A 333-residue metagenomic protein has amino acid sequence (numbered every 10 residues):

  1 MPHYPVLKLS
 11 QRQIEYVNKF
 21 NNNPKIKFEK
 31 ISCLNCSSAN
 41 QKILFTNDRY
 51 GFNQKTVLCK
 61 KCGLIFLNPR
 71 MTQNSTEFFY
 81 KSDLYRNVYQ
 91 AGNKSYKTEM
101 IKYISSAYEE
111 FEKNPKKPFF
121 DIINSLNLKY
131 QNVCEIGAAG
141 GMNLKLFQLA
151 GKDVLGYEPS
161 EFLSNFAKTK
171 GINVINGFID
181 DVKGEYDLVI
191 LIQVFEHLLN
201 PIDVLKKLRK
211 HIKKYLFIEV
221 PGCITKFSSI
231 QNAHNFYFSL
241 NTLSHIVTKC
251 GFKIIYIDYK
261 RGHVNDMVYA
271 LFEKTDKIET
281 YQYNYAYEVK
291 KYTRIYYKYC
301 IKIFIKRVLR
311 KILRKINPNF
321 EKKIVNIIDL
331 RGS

Functional and structural regions predicted by a protein language model:
M1-L188, I192, I202-L205, D266-V268 (+1 more regions): Conserved N-terminal segment of class I S-adenosyl-L-methionine
Q11-I14, L216-V247: Short, glycine-/aromatic-enriched active-site segment of Class I SAM-dependent methyltransferases
Q41-D48, F252-G262: Conserved S-adenosyl-L-methionine
Q193-H197: A short His-aromatic
I202-F217: A short glycine-rich, Lys/Arg-flanked "PGG" loop and its adjoining helix->strand segment in the class I
I224-S229, H263-Y269: Flexible glycine/acidic-rich beta-alpha junction loops that bind and position SAM and/or redox cofactors in anaerobic
